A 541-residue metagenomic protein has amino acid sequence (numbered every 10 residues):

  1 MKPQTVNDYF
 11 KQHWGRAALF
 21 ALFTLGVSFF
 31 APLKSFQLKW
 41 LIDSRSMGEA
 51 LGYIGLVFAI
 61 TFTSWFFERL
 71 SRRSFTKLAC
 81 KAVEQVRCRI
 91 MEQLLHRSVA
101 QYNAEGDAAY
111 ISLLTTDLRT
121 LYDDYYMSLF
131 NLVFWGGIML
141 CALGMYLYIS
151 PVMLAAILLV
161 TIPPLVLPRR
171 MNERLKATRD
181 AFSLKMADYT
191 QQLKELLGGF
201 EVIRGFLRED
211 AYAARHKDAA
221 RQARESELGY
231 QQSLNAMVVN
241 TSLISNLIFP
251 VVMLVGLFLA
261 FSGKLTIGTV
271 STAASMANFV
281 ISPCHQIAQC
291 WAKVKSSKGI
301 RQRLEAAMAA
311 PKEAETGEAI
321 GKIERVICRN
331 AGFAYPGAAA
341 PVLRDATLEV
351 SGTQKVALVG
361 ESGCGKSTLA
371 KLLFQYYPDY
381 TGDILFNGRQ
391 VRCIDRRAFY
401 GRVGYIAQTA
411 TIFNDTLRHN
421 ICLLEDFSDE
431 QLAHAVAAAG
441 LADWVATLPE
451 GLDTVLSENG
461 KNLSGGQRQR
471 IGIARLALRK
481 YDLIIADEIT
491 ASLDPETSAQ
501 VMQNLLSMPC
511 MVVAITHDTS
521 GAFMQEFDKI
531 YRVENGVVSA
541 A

Functional and structural regions predicted by a protein language model:
M1-A31, S46-Y53, S71, F75 (+10 more regions): Membrane-integrated ABC transporters
K11-W14, V99-A100, T116-Y125, L129 (+7 more regions): An intracellular "coupling" helix at the cytosolic face of ABC transporter transmembrane type-1 domains
Q12, R16-F29, Y53, V57-S64 (+2 more regions): Transmembrane helices of ABC transporter permease
L56-E68, T161-L167, L234-L254, I267-Q289: Hydrophobic alpha-helical segments in the permease module
C88, L385, C393, Y400 (+2 more regions): ABC ATPase nucleotide-binding domain helical subdomain, centered on the C-loop/LSGGQ "ABC signature"
R208, F279-A307: Cytosolic ends of transmembrane helices, especially the final helix of ABC transmembrane type-1 domains
F374: Helix-to-loop junction immediately C-terminal to a conserved catalytic motif
G404, T409, N420, T454-A541: ABC-family ATPase nucleotide-binding domain "signature/switch" substructure
